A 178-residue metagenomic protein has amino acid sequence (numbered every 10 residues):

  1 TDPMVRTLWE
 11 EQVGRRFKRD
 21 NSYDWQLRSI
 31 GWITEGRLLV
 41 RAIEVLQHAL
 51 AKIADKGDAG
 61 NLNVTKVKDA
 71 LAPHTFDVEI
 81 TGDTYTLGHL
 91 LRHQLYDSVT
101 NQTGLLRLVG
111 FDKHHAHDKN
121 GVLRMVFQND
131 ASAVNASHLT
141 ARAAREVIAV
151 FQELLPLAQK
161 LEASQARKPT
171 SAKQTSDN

Functional and structural regions predicted by a protein language model:
T1-N178: Protein-protein interaction/assembly regions in multi-subunit complexes
